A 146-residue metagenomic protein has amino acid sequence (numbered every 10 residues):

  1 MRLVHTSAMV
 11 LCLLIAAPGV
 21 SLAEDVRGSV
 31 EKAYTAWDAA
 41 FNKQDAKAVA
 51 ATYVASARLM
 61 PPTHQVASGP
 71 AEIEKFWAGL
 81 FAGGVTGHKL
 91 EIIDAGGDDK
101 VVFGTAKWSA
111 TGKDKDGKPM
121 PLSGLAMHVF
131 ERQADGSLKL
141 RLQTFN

Functional and structural regions predicted by a protein language model:
M1-T6: Positively charged n-region of N-terminal signal peptides that target proteins for export
S7-P18: Bacterial N-terminal signal peptides
G19-A23: Sec/Tat signal peptide C-region and signal peptidase I cleavage site
E24-A51, R58-N146: A beta-strand edge to alpha-helix "cap/lid" segment located at domain peripheries
